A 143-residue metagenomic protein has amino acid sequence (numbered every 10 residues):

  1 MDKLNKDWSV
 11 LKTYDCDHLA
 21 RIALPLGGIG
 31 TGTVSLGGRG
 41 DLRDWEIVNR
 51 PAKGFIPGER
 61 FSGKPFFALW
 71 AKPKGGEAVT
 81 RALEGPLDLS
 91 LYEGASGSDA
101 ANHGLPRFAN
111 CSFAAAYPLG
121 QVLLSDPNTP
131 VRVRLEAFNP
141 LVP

Functional and structural regions predicted by a protein language model:
M1-A95, A100-A101, S112: Beta-strand-rich N-terminal accessory domains
D88-P143: Extended, loop-rich substrate-binding clefts of extracytoplasmic carbohydrate-active enzymes
